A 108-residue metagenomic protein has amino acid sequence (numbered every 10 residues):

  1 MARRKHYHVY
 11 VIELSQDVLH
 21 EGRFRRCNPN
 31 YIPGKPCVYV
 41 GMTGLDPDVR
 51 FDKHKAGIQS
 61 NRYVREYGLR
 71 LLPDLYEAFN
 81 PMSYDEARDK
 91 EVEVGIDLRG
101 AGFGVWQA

Functional and structural regions predicted by a protein language model:
M1-D52, Y84-V94: GIY-YIG nuclease catalytic motif and its immediate N-terminal context
L45-D48, D52-A108: Aromatic/basic micro-patches that form nucleic-acid/chromatin recognition or nuclease catalytic surfaces
